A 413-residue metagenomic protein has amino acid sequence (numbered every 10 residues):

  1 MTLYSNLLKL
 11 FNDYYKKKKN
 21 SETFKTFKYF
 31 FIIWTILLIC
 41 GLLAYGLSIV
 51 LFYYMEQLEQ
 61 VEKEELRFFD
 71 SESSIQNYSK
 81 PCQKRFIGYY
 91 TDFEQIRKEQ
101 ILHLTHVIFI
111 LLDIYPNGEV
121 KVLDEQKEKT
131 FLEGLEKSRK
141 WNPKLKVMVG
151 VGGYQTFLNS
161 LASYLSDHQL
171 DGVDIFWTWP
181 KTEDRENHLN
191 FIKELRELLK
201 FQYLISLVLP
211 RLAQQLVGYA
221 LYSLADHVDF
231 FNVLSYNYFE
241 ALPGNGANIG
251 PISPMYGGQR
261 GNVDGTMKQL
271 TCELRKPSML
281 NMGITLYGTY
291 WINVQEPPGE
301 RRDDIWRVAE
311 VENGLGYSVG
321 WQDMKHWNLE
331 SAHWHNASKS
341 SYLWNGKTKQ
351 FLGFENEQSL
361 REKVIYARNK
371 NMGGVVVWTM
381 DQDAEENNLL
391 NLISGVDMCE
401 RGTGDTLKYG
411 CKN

Functional and structural regions predicted by a protein language model:
M1-T26: Short, low-complexity, Lys/Arg-enriched N-terminal segments of secretory-pathway carbohydrate enzymes
Y29-L165, R307, L390, G395-K412: Glycan-recognition patch characteristic of GH18 chitinases/ENGases and related GlcNAc/peptidoglycan-binding proteins
E59-S79, G134, L242, I284-Y366 (+1 more regions): Glycan-binding loop/region signatures in secreted carbohydrate-active enzymes
I87, P116-T130, N159, F176-M324: Substrate-binding surface in catalytic domains of secreted glycosidases
Y89-H103, T156-D167, A213-L224, F354-R368: Short, acidic/polar
T105, D171, D229, S278 (+1 more regions): Receiver (REC) domain switch/active-site residues of two-component response regulators
V107, V149, I175, L195 (+4 more regions): Conserved, mostly hydrophobic/aromatic
L112-Y115, Y154, L286-T289, Q382-D383: Acidic glycine-/aspartate-rich tracts in secreted/extracellular proteins
